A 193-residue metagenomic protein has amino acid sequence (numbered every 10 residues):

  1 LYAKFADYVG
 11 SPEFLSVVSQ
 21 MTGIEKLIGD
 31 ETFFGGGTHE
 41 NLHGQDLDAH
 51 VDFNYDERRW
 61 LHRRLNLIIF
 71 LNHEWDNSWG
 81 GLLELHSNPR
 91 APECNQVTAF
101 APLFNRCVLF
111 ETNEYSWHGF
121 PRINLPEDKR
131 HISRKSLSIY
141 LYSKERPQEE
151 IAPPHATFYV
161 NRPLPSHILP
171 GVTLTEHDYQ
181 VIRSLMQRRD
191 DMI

Functional and structural regions predicted by a protein language model:
L1-F34, I193: Signature of the catalytic double-stranded beta-helix
E13, V18-T22, L27-G29, V51 (+3 more regions): Mixed-charge, polar/low-complexity N-terminal
G37: Catalytic and substrate-binding regions of extracellular carbohydrate-active enzymes, especially polysaccharide lyases
E40, G44-R63, N72-D191: Catalytic core of Fe(II)/2-oxoglutarate
